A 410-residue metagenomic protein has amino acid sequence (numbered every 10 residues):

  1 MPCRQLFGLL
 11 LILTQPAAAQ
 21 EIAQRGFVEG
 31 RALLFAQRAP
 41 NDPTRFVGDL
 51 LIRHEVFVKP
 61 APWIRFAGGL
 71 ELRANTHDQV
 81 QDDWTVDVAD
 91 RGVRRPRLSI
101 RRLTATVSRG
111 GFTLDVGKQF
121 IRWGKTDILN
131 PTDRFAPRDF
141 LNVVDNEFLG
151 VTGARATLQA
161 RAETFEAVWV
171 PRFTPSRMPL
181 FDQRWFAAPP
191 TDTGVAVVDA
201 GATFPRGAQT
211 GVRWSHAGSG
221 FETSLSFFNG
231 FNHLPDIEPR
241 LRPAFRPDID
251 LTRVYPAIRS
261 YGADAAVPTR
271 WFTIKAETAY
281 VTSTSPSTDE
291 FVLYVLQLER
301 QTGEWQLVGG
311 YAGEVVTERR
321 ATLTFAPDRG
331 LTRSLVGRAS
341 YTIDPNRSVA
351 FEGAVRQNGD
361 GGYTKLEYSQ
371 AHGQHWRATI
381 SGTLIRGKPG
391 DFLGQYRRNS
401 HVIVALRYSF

Functional and structural regions predicted by a protein language model:
I22, V56-P60, T106-R109, K118 (+9 more regions): Residue-level signature of outer-membrane beta-barrel architecture
F27-R38, D87-A89, R101, A136-D139 (+5 more regions): Transmembrane beta-strand segments that form the barrel wall of outer-membrane beta-barrel proteins
G30-A36, L72-T76, R109, F120-R122 (+11 more regions): Transmembrane beta-strands of outer-membrane beta-barrel pores
G48-H54, P96-L103, G150-A154, A208-V212 (+7 more regions): Hydrophobic, lipid-facing positions within transmembrane beta-strands of outer-membrane proteins
F57-W185, S219, G387: Outer membrane beta-barrel
P62-F66, G111-L114, A162-F165, G220-T223 (+4 more regions): Repeated loop/turn-to-beta-strand initiation elements of outer-membrane beta-barrel proteins
A156, H375-R377, S381-L384, Y396-F410: Outer-membrane beta-barrel "beta-signal"
A266-R356: Detector for outer-membrane/organellar transmembrane beta-barrel domains, recognizing the amphipathic beta-strand
